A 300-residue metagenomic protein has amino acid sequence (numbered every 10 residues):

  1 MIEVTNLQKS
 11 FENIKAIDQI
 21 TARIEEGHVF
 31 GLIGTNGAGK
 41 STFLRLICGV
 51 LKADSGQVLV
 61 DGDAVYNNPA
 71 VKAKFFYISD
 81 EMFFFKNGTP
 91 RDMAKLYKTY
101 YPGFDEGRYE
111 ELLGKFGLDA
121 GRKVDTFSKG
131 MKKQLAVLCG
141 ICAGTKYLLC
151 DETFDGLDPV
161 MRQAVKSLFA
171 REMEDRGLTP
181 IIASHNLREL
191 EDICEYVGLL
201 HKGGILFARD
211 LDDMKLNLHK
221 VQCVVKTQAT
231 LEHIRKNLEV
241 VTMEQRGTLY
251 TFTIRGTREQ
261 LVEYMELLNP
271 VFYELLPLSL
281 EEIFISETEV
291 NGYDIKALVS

Functional and structural regions predicted by a protein language model:
G34-G39: Walker A (P-loop) phosphate-binding loop of ABC-type ATPase nucleotide-binding domains
C48: Helix-to-loop junction immediately C-terminal to a conserved catalytic motif
G56-V71: Conserved ABC transporter NBD signature motif
S79-L135: ABC-family P-loop ATPase nucleotide-binding domains
L148-E152: Catalytic Walker B motif of ABC-type/P-loop ATPase nucleotide-binding domains
V165-G256: ABC transporter nucleotide-binding domain
T253-S300: C-terminal coupling/interaction segments
